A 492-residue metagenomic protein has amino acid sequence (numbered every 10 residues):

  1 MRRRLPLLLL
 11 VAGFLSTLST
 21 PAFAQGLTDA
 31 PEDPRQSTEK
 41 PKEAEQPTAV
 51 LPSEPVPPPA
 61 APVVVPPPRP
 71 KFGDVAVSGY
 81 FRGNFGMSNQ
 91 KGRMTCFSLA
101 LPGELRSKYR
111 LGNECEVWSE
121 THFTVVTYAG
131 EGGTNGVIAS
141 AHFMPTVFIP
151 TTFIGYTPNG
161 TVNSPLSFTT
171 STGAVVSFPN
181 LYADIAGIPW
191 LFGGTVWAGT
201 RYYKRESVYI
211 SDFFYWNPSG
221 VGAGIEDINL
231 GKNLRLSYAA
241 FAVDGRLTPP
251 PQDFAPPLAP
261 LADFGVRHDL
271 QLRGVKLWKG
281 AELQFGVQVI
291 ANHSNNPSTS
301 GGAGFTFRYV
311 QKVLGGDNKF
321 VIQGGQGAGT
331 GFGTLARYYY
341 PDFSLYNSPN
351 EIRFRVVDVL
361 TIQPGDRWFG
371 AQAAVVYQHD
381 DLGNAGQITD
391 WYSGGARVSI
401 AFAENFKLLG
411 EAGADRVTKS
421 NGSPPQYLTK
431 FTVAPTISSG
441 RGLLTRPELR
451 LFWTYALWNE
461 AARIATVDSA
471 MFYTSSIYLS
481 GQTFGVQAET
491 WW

Functional and structural regions predicted by a protein language model:
L8-T17: Bacterial N-terminal signal peptides
T20-A24: Sec/Tat signal peptide C-region and signal peptidase I cleavage site
L27-F192, V196, T361, R397-G410 (+2 more regions): Beta-barrel outer-membrane channel/assembly domains of diderm bacteria
V75-G83, G132-F143, G194-A198, K232-Y238 (+8 more regions): Transmembrane beta-strands of outer-membrane beta-barrel proteins
G86-Q90, G130, T146-I154, R201-I210 (+7 more regions): Sequence/structural signature of outer-membrane beta-barrel proteins
Q90-Y109, I154-P179, W190-N296, V467-I477: Surface-exposed coil loops of outer-membrane beta-barrel proteins
L111-V117, T172-S177, Y215-N217, P260-F264 (+5 more regions): Short sequence motifs at beta-strands and strand-loop junctions characteristic of Gram-negative outer-membrane
G265, L270-N292, P297-S420, Q426-V433 (+2 more regions): Detector for outer-membrane/organellar transmembrane beta-barrel domains, recognizing the amphipathic beta-strand
